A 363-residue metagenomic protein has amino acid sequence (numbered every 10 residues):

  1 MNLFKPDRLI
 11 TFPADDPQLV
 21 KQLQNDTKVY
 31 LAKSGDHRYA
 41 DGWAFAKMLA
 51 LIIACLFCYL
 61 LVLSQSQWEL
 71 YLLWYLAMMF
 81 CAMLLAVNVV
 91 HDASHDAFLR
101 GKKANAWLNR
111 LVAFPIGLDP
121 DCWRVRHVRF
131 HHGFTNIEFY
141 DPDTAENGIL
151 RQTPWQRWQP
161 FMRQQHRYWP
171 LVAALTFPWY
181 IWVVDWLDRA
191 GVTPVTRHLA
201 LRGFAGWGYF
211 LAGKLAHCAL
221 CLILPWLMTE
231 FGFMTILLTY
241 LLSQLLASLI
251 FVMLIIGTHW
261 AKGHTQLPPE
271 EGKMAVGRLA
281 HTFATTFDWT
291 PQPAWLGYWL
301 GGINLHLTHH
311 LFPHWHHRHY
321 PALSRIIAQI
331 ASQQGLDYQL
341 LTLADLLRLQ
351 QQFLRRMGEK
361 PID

Functional and structural regions predicted by a protein language model:
L3-P6, F80-V90, L118-C122, A247-W260: Hydrophobic alpha-helical membrane-embedded segments
P6-V29, L175-V192: Short, charged cytosolic
T11, Y30-D41, R197-A205: Short juxtamembrane and helix-loop transition motifs at transmembrane-helix boundaries in membrane proteins
V20-Y30, C55-L56, F80-V90: Central hydrophobic cores of alpha-helical transmembrane segments in multi-pass inner-membrane proteins across all
R38-A86, A113, Q164-P178, R202-L254: Alpha-helical bilayer-embedded segments of polytopic membrane proteins, i.e., transmembrane/intramembrane helices
A77-R202, E271-P361: Membrane-embedded catalytic scaffold of the fatty acid hydroxylase/desaturase
S243-I256, W260-A261, I327-Q333, D337: C-terminal, active-site-flanking charged/polar segments
I255-R278: C-terminal, non-catalytic macromolecule-binding modules
